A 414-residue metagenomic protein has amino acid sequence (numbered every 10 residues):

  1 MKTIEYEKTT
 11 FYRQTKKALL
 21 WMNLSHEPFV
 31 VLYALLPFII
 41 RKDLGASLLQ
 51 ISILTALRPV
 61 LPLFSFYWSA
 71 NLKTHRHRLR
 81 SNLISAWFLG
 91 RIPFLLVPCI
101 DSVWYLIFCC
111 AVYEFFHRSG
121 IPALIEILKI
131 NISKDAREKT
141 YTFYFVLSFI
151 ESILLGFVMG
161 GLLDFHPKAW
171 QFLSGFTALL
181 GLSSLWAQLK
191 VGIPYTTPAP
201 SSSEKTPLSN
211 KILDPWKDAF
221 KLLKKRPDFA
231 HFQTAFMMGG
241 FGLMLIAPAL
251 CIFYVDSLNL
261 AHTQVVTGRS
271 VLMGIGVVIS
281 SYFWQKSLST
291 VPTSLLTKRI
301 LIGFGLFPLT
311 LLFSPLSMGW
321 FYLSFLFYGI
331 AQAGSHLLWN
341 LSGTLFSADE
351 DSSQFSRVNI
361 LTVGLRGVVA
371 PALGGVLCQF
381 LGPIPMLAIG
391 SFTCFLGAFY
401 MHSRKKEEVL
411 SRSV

Functional and structural regions predicted by a protein language model:
K2-L63, S69, D228-S270: Helix-loop boundary and gating motifs at the non-cytosolic
K2-R13, Y195-T234: Juxtamembrane intracellular "pre-TM" segments in multi-pass secondary transporters
L35-D43, T74-H75, V97-P98, S152-S174 (+1 more regions): Transmembrane alpha-helix termini and helix-breaking/packing motifs in multi-pass membrane transporters
P62-S65, Y141-M159, I360-A370: Glycine-rich segments within core transmembrane alpha-helices of 12-TM secondary carriers
F64-R78, L163, I279-T293, C378: Helix-to-loop junctions at the C-terminal end of transmembrane segments in multipass secondary transporters
S81-L95, A178, L295-T310, S391: Structural signature of the two symmetry-related core transmembrane helices
S119-I132, G334-A348: Intracellular juxtamembrane helix-capping segments at the cytosolic ends of symmetry-related transmembrane helices
L295-H336: C-terminal transmembrane helical hairpin of 12-TM major facilitator-type secondary transporters
